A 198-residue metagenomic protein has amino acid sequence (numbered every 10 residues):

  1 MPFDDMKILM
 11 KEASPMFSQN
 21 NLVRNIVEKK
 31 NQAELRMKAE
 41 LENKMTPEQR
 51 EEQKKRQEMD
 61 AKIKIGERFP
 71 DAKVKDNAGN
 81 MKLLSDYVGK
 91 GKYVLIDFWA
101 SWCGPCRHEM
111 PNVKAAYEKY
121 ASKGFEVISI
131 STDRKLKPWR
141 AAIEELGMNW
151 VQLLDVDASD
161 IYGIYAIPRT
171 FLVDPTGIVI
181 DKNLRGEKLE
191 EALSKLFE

Functional and structural regions predicted by a protein language model:
M1-K82, D86: Oxidative protein folding and maturation machinery
R68, K92, Y165-I167: Short, small/polar residue-rich loop motifs at catalytic or cofactor-binding pockets
L84-G89, I161-G163: Short amphipathic alpha-helix with an adjacent loop that forms part of the alpha/beta core around
G89-V94, S122-F125, G147-W150, P175: Loop/turn elements at helix/coil->beta-strand transitions in domains of secreted/extracellular proteins
K92, F98-A115: Conserved redox-active cysteine motifs that mediate thiol-disulfide chemistry, especially di-cysteine Cys-X(1-2)-Cys
R107-L146, D155-I161, E191: Structural microenvironment flanking redox-active thiols in thiol-disulfide oxidoreductases
I143-M148, L154-F197: Thiol/disulfide oxidoreductase modules built on the thioredoxin-like
